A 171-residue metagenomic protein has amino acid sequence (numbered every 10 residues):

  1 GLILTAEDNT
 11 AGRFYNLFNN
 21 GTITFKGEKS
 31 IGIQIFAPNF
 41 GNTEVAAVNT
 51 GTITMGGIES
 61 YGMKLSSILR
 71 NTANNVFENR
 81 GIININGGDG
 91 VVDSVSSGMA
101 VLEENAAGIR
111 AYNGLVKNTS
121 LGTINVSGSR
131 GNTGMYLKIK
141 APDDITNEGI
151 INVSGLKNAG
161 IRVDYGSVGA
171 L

Functional and structural regions predicted by a protein language model:
G1-L171: Surface-exposed loop/turn motifs in large extracellular/passenger domains
